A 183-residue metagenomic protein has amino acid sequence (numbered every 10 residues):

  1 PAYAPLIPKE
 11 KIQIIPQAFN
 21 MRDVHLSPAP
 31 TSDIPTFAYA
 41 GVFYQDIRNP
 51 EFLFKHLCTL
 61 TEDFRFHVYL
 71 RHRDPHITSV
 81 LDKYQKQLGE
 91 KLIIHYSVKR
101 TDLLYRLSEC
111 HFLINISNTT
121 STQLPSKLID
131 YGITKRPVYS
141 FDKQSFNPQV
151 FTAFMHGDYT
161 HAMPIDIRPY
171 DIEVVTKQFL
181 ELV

Functional and structural regions predicted by a protein language model:
K9, M21-A38, L60: Nucleotide-sugar donor-binding and catalytic loop/hinge architecture of NDP-sugar-dependent glycosyltransferases
I15-A18: Carbohydrate-associated surface elements
P30-I47, V175: Conserved donor-binding/catalytic core segment of Leloir-type glycosyltransferases
I34, L70-H72, T78-D102: Nucleotide-activated donor-binding/catalytic signature segment of Leloir-type glycosyltransferases, i.e., the conserved
Y44-T59: A conserved mid-protein helix/loop that constitutes part of the nucleotide-sugar donor-binding site
K99-C110, I133: Short acidic alpha-helix that forms the nucleotide-activated donor recognition element in Leloir-type transferases
L107-T122: Acidic donor-binding loop of glycosyltransferase active sites
D158-V183: A charged, aromatic-enriched C-terminal amphipathic alpha-helix characteristic of glycosyltransferases across folds
